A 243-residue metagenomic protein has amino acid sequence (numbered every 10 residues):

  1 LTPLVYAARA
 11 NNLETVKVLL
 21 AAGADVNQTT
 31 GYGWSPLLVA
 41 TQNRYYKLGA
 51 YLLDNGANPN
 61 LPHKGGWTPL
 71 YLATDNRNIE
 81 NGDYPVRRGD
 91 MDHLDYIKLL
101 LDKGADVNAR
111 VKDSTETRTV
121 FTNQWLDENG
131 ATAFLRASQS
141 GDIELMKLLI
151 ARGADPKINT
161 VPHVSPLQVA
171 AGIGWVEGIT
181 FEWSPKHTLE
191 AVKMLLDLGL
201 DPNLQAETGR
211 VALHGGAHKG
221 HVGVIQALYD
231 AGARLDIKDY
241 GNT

Functional and structural regions predicted by a protein language model:
Y6-N12, V39-Y45, L72-H93, V120-N129 (+3 more regions): Ankyrin repeat A-helix N-terminal signature
E14-K17, K47-A50, Y71, D95-K98 (+5 more regions): Solvent-exposed, polar/charged alpha-helical surfaces in well-ordered, non-transmembrane soluble domains, broadly
K17-D25, A50-N58, K98-D106, K147-D155 (+2 more regions): Ankyrin repeat domain, specifically the short helix-to-loop turn at the C-terminus of the second helix of each repeat
V26-T29, P59-P62, A109-R110, P156-N159 (+2 more regions): Ankyrin repeat boundary signal
A109-E116, T160, G172-V176: Extracellular/periplasmic ectodomains of large secreted or surface enzymes and adhesion receptors
T208-G241: Ankyrin-repeat and related helical/solenoid repeat scaffolds used for protein-protein interactions
